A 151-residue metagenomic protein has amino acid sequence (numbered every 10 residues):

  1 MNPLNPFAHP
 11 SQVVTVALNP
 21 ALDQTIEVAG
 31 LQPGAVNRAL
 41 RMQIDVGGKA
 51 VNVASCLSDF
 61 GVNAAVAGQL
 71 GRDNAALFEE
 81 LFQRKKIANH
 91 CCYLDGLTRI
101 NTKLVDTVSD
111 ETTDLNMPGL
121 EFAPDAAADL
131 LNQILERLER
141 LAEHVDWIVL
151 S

Functional and structural regions predicted by a protein language model:
N2-A67, A76-L77: Glycine-rich phosphate/adenosyl-contacting loop at the front of the ribokinase-like
A35, D59-W147: Conserved N-terminal subdomain of the carbohydrate kinase-like
